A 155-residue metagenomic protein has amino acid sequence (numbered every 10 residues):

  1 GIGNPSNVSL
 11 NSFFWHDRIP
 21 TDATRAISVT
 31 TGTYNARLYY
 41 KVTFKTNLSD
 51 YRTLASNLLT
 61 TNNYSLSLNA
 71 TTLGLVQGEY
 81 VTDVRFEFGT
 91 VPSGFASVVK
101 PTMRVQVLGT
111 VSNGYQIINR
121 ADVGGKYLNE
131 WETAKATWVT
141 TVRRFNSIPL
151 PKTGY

Functional and structural regions predicted by a protein language model:
I2-S6: Asparagine-centered strand-capping/turn motif at beta-strand->loop junctions
N7, D22, G94, M103 (+1 more regions): Intrinsically disordered, low-complexity segments enriched in proline/serine/threonine
N7-S9, K45, V99-P101, R120-Y127: Long, low-complexity, polar and repeat-rich extracellular regions of very large Gram-negative surface proteins
N11-R85: A surface/secretory-pathway sequence property marking extracellular, secreted, or lumenal proteins enriched
I19, R52, R85, G89 (+2 more regions): Intrinsically disordered, low-complexity regions of eukaryotic proteins
T24-S28, V107-Y155: Extracellular/luminal low-complexity Ser/Thr/Pro-rich, glycosylation-prone repeat/linker regions
L68-I117, Y127: Low-complexity, intrinsically disordered segments enriched in Ser/Thr together with acidic residues
